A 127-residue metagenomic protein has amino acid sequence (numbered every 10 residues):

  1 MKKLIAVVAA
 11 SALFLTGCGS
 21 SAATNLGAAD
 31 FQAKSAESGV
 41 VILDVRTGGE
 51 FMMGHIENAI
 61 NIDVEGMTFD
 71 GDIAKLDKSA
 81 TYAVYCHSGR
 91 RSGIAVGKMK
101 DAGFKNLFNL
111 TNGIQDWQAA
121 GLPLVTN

Functional and structural regions predicted by a protein language model:
K2-V8, L13-V40, G48-T81, R90-N127: Rhodanese-like catalytic fold shared by cysteine-dependent sulfurtransferases and DSP/PTP-type phosphatases
Y85: Short, surface-exposed ligand- or partner-binding patches at beta-edge/loop junctions that are enriched in aromatics
